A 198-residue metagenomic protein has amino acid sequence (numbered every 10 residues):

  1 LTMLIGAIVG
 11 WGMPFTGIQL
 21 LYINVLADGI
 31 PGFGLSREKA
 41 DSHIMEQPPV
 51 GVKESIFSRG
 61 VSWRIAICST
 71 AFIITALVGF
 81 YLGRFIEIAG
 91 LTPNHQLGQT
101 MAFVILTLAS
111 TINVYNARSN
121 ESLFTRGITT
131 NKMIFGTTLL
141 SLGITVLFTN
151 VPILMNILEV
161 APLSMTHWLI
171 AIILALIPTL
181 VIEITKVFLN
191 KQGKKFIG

Functional and structural regions predicted by a protein language model:
L1-E121: Membrane-embedded transport module
F103-G198: C-terminal transmembrane module of polytopic membrane proteins
